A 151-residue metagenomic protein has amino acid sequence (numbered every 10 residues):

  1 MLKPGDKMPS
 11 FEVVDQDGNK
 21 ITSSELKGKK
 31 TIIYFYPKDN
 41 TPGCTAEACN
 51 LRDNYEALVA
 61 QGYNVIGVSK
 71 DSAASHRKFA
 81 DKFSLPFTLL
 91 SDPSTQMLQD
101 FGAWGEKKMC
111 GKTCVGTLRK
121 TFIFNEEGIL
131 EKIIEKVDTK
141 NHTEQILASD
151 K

Functional and structural regions predicted by a protein language model:
M1-K151: Chalcogenol-based redox active-site neighborhoods
